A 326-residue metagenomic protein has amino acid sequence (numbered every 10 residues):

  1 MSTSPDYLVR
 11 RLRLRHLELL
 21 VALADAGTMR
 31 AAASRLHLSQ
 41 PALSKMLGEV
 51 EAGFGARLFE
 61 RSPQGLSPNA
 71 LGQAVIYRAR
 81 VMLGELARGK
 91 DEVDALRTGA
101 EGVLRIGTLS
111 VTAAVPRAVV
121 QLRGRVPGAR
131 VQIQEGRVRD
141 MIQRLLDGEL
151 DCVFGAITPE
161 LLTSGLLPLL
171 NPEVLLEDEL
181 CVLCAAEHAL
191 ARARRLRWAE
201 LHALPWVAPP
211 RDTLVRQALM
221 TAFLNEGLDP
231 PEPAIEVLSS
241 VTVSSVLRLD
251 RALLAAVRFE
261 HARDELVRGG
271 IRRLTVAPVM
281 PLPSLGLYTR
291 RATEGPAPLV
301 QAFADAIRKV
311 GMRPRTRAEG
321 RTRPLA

Functional and structural regions predicted by a protein language model:
V21-S39: Short helix-boundary/capping micro-motifs
E49-A70: A short LG(V/I)-centered, amphipathic sequence patch enriched for acidic residue(s) preceding the LG motif
G53-F54, V75-R97: Alpha-helical linker/hinge and terminal dimerization helices associated with HTH transcriptional regulators
R97-T98, L167-L180, C184-W206: Flexible hinge/capping segments at coil-to-helix
G102-L162, D229: Central regulatory/effector-binding core of bacterial HTH transcription factors
A113-V115, A156-T158, L190-A191, L204-E226 (+3 more regions): Secondary-structure junction motif
R137-M141, L146-L150, A156, D212-L274: Hydrophobic hinge/microswitch elements
R272-R317: A late-sequence structural motif
